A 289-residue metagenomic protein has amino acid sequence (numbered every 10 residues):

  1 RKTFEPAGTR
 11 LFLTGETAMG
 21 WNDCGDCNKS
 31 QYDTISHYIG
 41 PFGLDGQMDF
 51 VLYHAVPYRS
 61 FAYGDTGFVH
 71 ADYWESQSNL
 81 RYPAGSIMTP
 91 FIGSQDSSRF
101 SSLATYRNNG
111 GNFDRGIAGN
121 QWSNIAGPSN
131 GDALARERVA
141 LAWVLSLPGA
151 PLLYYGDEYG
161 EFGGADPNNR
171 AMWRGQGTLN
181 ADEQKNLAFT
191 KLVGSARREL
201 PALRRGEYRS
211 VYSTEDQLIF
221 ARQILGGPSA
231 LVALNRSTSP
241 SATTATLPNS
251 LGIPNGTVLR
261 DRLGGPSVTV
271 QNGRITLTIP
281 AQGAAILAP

Functional and structural regions predicted by a protein language model:
R1-F91, W143, G160-E215, I219-P228 (+3 more regions): Active-site-proximal helices and loops of the catalytic beta/alpha 8
S76, G110-A135: Aromatic-anchored helix/helix-loop segment that forms the rim or "lid" of small-molecule/cofactor binding pockets
S86, P90-N120, L141-D182: Aromatic/acidic polysaccharide-binding cleft in carbohydrate-active enzymes
N130, L134-L141, T190: Short, hydrophobic/amphipathic alpha-helical packing segments that form internal helix faces or helix-helix interfaces
A233: Short hydrophobic beta-strand that contains or immediately precedes a catalytic carboxylate
R260-R274: Solvent-exposed beta-strand/loop surfaces of large extracellular or lumenal domains
V270-P289: C-terminal beta-strand-rich structural cap/linker in extracellular carbohydrate-active enzymes
